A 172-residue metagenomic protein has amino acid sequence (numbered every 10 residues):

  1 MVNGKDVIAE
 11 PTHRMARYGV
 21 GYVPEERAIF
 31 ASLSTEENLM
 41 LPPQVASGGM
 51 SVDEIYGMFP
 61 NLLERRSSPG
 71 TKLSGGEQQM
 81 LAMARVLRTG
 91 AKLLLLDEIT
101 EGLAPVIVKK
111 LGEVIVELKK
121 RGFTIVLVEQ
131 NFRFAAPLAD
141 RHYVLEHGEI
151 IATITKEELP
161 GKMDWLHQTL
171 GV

Functional and structural regions predicted by a protein language model:
M1-V172: Glycine-rich phosphate-binding loops of nucleotide-dependent enzymes
